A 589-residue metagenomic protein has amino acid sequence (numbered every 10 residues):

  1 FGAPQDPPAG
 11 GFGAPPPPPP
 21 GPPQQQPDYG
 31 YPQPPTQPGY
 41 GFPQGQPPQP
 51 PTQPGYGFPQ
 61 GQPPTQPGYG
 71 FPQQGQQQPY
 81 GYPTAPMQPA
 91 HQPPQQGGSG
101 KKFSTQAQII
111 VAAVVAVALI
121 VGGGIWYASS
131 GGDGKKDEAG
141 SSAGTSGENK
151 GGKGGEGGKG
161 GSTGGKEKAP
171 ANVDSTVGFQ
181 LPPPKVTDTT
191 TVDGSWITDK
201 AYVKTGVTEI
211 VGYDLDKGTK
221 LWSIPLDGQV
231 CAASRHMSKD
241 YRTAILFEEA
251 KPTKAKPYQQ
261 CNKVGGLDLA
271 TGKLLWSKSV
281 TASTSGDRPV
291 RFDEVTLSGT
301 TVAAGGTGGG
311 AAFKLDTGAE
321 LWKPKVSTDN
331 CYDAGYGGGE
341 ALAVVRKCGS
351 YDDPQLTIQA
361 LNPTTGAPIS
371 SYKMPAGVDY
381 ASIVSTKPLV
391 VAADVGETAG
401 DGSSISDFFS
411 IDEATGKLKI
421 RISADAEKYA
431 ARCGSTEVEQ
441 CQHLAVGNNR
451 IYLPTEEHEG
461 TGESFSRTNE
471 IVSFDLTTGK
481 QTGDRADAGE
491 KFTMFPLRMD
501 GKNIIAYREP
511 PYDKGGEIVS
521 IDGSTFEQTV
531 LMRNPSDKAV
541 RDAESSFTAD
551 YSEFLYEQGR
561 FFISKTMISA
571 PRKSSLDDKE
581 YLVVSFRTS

Functional and structural regions predicted by a protein language model:
F1-Q106: Intrinsically disordered, low-complexity Pro/Gly-rich regions
Q106-A107, S129, K135-A201, T205-A232 (+7 more regions): Aromatic (tryptophan-biased) beta-strands that constitute blades/sheets of beta-rich domains
V186-S195, D227-Y241, V280-V295, S327-E340 (+4 more regions): Repeated scaffold domains used in trafficking and secretory/extracellular systems, primarily beta-propellers
E209-V211, P252-V264, G308-A311, D352-Q359 (+4 more regions): Structural motif
K220-K263, A282: Blade-loop segments of beta-propeller domains
W322-G462, T468-E470, F474-D475: Acidic, serine/threonine- and glycine-rich low-complexity intrinsically disordered segments that serve as flexible
S435-S473, T482-E527: Loop/turn-rich, solvent-exposed surfaces of beta-rich toroidal or solenoidal domains
D542-S589: Blade-level signature of beta-propeller repeat domains, shared across WD40, Kelch, NHL, RCC1 and BNR/Asp-box propellers
